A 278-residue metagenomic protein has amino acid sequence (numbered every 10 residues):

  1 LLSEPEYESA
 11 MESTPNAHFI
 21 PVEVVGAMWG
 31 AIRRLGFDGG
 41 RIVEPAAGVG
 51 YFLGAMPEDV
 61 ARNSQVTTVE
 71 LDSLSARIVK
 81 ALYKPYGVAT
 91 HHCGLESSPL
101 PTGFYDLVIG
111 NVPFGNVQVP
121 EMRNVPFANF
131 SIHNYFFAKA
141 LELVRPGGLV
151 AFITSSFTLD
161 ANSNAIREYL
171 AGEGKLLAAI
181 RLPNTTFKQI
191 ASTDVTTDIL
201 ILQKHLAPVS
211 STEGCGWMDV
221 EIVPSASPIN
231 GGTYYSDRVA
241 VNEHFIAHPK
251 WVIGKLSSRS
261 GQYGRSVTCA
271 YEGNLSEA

Functional and structural regions predicted by a protein language model:
L1-L82, Y86: Class I S-adenosyl-L-methionine
G39, F104-Y105, L176, T197: Local beta-strand N-terminus motif with an aromatic residue
S73, A128-K188, V195, I199-I201: Conserved Class I SAM-dependent methyltransferase catalytic core
P85-L95: Conserved SAM-binding strand-loop segment of SAM-dependent methyltransferases
P99-I109: A short acidic, Gly/Pro-enriched loop at the edge of an enzyme's catalytic core that lines a small-molecule cofactor
I109-F114, I153: Amphipathic alpha-helical repeat scaffolds
V119-R123, F136: A short, conserved alpha-helix within the catalytic core of class I
Q189-A278: Flexible, glycine-/basic-rich loop-and-beta segments that form/coincide with the SAM-dependent methyltransferase
